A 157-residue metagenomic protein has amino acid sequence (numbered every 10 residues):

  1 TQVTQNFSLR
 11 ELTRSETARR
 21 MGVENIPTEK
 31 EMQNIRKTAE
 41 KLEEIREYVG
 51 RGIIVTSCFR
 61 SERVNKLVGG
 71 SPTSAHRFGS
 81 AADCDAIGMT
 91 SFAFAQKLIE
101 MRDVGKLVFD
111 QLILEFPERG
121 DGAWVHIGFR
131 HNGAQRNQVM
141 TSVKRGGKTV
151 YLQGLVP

Functional and structural regions predicted by a protein language model:
T1-Y48, T141-P157: Extracytoplasmic cell-surface/polysaccharide-interacting catalytic and binding patches
N6, G52, A81, W124: A residue-level signal for beta-strand positions that form part of recognition/binding surfaces within mature
E43-G69: Extended, low-complexity, intrinsically disordered C-terminal regulatory tails of eukaryotic serine/threonine kinases
V68-R77, E115-E118: Short, flexible, solvent-exposed loop/turn segments with mixed acidic/basic and small polar residues
P72-A93: Acidic, His- and aromatic-enriched active-site or binding-groove loops in soluble protein domains that engage sugars
A86-P157: Catalytic cores and adjacent binding grooves of peptidoglycan-active enzymes
